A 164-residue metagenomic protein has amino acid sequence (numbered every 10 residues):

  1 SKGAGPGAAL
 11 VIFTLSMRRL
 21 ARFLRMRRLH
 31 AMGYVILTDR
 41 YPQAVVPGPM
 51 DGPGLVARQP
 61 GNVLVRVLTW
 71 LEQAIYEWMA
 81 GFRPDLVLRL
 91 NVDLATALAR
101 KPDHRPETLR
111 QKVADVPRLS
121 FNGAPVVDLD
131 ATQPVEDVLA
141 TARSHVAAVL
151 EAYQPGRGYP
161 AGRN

Functional and structural regions predicted by a protein language model:
S1-V63: ATP-dependent small-molecule kinase phosphotransfer cores that center on conserved nucleotide phosphate-binding segments
R28-H30, M79, S120: N-terminal cationic-hydrophobic initiation segments that often serve targeting/anchoring roles
M32-G33, P84, G123: Short, well-ordered alpha-helix to beta-strand connector turns
R40-R118: A glycine- and Lys/Arg-enriched "phosphate-lid" helix/loop adjacent to the NTP-binding pocket of small-molecule kinases
R89, A95-N164: NTP-dependent small-molecule kinase module
